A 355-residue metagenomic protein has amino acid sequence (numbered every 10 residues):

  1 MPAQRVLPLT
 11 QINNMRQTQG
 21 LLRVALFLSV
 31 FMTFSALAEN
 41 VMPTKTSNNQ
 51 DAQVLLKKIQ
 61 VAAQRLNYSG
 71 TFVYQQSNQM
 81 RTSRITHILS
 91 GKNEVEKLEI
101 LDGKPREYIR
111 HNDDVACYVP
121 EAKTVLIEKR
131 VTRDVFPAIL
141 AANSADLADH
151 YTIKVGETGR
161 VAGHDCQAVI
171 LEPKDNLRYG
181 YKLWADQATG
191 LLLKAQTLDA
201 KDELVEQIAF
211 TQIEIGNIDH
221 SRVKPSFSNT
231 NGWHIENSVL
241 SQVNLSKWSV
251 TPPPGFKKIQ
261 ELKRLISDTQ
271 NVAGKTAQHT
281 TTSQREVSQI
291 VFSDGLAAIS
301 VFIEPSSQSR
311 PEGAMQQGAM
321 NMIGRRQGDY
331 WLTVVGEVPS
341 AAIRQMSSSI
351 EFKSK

Functional and structural regions predicted by a protein language model:
I12-A25: Bacterial N-terminal signal peptides that target proteins for export
V24-T33: Bacterial N-terminal signal peptides
F34-A38: Sec/Tat signal peptide C-region and signal peptidase I cleavage site
E39-E121, D149-L198: N-terminal mature ectodomain segment of secretory-pathway/periplasmic proteins
C117-A142: Acidic/charged, solvent-exposed loop-and-adjacent secondary-structure segments enriched in E/D, K/R, S/T, and G/P
T189, D202-S221, G336-K355: Surface-exposed amphipathic alpha-helical segments
L193-A195, D329-E337: Short, well-ordered beta-strand elements
G232-G328, A341: Short, solvent-exposed recognition patches
